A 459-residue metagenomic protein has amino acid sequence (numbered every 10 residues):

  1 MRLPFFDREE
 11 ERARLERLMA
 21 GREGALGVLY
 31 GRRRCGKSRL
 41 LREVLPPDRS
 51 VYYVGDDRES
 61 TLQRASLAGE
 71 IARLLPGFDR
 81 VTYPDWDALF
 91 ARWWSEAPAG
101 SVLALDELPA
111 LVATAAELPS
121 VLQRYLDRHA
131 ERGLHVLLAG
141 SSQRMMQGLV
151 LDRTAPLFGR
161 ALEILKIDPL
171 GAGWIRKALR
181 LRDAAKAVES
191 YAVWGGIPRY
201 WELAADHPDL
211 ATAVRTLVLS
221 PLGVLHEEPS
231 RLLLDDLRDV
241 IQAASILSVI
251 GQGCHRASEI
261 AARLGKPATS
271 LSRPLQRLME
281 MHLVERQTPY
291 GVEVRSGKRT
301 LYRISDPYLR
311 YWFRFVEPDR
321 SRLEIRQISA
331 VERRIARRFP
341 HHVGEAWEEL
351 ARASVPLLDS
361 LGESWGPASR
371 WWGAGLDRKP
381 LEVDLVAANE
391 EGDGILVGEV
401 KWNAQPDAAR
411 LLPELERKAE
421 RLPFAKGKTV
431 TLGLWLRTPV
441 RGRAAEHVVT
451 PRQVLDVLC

Functional and structural regions predicted by a protein language model:
M1-S329: Phosphate-binding site recognition
K298-C459: A cross-kingdom feature that marks ATP-driven nucleic-acid transaction machinery
